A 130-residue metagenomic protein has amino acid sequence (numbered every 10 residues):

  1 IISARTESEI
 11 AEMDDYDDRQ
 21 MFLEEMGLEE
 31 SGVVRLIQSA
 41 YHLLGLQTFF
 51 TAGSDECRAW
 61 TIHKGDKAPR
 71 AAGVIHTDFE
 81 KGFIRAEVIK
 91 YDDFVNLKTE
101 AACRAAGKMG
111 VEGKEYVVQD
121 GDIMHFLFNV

Functional and structural regions predicted by a protein language model:
I1-Q119, N129-V130: C-terminal-of-GTPase-core extension/linker across diverse P-loop GTPases
